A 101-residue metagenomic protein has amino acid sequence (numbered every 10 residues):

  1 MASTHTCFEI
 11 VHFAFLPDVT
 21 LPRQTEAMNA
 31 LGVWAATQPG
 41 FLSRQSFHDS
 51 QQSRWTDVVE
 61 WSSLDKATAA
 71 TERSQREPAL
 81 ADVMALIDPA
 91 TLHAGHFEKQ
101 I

Functional and structural regions predicted by a protein language model:
M1-W55, S62-S74, L86-I101: Short S/T/G/P-rich N-terminal loop/turn motif that feeds into the first structured element of a domain
R76-A81: A common structural junction motif
